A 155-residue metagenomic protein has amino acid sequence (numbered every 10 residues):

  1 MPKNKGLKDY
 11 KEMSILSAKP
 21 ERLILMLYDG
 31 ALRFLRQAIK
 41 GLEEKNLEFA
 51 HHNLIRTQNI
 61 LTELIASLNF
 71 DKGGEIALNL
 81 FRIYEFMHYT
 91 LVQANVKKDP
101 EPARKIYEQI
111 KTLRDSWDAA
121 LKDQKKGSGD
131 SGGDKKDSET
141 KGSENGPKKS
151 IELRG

Functional and structural regions predicted by a protein language model:
M1-S14, R104-G155: Short terminal interaction segments
D9-K19, L23-I24, R33, Q37: A positional/architectural concept
L16-L23, L42, N46-F49, K72-E75 (+1 more regions): Non-transmembrane, amphipathic alpha-helical segments
A31, G73-E85: Short, well-ordered alpha-helical segments that carry or flank key catalytic/ligand-binding motifs at enzyme/regulatory
A50, T57, A103-I106: Solenoid-repeat scaffolds in large eukaryotic assemblies
E63-A77: Short, solvent-exposed, charged loop/turn and helix-capping segments that join or cap alpha-helices on peripheral
L91-Y107: Amphipathic, charged alpha-helical scaffolds that flank and support histidine-based chemistry in signaling
